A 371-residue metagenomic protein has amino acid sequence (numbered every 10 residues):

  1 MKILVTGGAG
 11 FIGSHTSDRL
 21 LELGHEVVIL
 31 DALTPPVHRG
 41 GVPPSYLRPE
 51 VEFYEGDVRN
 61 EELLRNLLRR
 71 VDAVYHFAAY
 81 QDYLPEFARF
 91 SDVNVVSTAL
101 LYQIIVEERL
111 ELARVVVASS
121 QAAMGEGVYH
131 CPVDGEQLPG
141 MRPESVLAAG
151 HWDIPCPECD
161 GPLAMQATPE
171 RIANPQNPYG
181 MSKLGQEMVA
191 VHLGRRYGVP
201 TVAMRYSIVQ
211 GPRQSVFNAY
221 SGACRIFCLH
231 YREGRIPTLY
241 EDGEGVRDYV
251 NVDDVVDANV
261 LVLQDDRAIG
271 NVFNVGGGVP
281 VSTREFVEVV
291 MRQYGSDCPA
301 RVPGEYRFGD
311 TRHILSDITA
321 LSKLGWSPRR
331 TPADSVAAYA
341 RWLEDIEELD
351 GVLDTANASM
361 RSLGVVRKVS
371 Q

Functional and structural regions predicted by a protein language model:
M1-Y206: N-terminal Rossmann-like NAD(P)+-binding domain of SDR-like oxidoreductases, especially those catalyzing
R39-V42, E126-C131, Q214-N218, F286-E288 (+1 more regions): Short aromatic-enriched loop/helix-cap "lid" or pocket-rim segments at secondary-structure transitions that line
R59, P85, V93-V96, E170 (+7 more regions): Residue-level signal for the nucleotide or nucleotide-sugar donor/cofactor binding architecture
N66-R70, I104, H230, A258 (+1 more regions): CheY-like receiver
T98-A99, L184-V191, C224-C228, D257 (+1 more regions): Conserved active-site helix of classical SDR/Rossmann-fold NAD(P)-dependent CH-OH oxidoreductases
I105-R109, G194, Y231, L239 (+1 more regions): Hydrophobic pocket-lining residues that define ligand/cofactor binding sites across diverse proteins
D160-N177, V199-V216, I226-V250, N274-G276: A conserved pocket-lining segment of Rossmann-fold NAD(P)-dependent short-chain dehydrogenase/reductase
E233-Q371: C-terminal substrate-binding subdomain of Rossmann-fold SDR/epimerase-dehydratase oxidoreductases
